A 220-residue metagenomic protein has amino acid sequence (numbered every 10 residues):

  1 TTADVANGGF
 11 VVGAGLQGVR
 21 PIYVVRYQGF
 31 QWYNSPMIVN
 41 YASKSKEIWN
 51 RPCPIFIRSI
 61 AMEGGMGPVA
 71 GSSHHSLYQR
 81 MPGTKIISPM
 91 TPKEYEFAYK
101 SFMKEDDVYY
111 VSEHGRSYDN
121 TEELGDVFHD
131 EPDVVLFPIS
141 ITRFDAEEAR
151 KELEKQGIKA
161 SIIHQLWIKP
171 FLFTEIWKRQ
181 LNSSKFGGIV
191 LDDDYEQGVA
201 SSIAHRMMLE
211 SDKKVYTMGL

Functional and structural regions predicted by a protein language model:
T2-A6, V12-F137, R143-D145, A160 (+1 more regions): Conserved thiamine diphosphate
D4-N7, N50, H114-L220: Thiamine diphosphate
